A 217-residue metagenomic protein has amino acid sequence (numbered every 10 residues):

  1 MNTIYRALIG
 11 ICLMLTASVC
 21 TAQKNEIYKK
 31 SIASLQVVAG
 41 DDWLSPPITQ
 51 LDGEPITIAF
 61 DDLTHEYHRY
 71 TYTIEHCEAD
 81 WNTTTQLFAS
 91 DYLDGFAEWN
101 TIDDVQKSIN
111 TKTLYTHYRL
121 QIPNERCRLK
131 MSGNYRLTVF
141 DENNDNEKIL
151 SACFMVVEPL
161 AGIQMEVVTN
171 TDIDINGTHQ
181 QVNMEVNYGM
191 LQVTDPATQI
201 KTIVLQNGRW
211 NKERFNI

Functional and structural regions predicted by a protein language model:
M1-K24: Bacterial Sec-dependent N-terminal signal peptides
K30-E78, D174-Y188: Contiguous beta-strand segments within globular domains
L63-H68, R128-K130, L191-A197: A short beta-turn/strand-edge loop motif at beta-sheet boundaries
A79-W81, C127, D141-I149, R209-W210: Short acidic/polar inter-strand loop motif in beta-rich domains
D94-Y115: Extended, solvent-exposed segments with strong compositional bias
K112-E142: Ligand-binding face of N-terminal immunoglobulin V-set domains in extracellular IgSF glycoproteins
V156-H179: Low-complexity, Pro/Ser/Thr- and charge-rich linker/hinge segments at domain boundaries
K201-I217: Long, internal scaffold/assembly segments composed of regular secondary structure
